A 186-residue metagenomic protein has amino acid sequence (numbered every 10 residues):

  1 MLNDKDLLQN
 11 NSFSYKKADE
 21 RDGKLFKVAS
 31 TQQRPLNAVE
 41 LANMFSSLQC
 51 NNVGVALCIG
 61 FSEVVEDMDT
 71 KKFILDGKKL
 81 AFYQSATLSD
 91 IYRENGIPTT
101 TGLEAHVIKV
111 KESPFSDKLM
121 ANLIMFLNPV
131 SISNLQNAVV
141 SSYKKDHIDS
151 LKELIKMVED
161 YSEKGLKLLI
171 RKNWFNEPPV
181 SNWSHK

Functional and structural regions predicted by a protein language model:
M1, A42-S62, F73-I74, L88 (+3 more regions): Short, structured motif recognition centered on aromatic/hydrophobic residues
M1-L8, D69-T100, S162-K172: Conserved alpha-helical segments that form or flank metal/cofactor-binding pockets of metalloenzymes
L2-D22: Extended amphipathic alpha-helical segments with heptad-repeat/coiled-coil character used for oligomerization, fusion
E20-N43, G102-M125: Acidic/His metal-coordination segments adjacent to aromatic residues that form catalytic metal sites in metalloenzymes
M68-D69, D146: Cytosolic histidine kinase catalytic core of two-component systems
S85, R93, P98-V110, V130 (+1 more regions): Intrinsically disordered, low-complexity segments enriched in Gly and acidic/Ser/Thr residues that form flexible
M120-K186: C-terminal functional regions that serve as terminal interaction/effector modules
